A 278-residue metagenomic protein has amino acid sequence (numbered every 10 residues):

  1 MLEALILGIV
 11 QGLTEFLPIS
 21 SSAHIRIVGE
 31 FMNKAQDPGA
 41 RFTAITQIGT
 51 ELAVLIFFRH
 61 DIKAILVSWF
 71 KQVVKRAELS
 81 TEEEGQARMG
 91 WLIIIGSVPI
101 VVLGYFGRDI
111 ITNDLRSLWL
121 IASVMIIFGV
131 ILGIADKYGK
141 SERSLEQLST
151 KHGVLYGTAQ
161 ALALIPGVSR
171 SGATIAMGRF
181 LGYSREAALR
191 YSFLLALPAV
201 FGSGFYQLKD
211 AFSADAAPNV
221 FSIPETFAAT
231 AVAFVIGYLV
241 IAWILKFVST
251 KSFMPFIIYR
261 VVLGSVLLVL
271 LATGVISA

Functional and structural regions predicted by a protein language model:
M1-A278: Multi-pass membrane proteins that catalyze or facilitate reactions on polyprenyl-/lipid-phosphate substrates and their
